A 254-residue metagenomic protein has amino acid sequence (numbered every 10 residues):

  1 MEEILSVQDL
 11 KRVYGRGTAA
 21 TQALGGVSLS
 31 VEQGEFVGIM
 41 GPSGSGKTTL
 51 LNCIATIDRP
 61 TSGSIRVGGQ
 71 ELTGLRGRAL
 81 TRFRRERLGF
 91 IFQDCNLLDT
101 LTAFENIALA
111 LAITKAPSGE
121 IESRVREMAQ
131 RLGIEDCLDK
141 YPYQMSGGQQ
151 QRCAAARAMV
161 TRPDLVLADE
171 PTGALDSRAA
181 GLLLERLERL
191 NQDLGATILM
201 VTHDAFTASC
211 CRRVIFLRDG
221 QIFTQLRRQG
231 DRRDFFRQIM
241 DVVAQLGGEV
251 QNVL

Functional and structural regions predicted by a protein language model:
E3-R213, L217: ABC family nucleotide-binding domain
Q221-Q245: Conserved beta-strand-loop-alpha-helix hinge in the C-terminal portion of ABC ATPase nucleotide-binding domains
